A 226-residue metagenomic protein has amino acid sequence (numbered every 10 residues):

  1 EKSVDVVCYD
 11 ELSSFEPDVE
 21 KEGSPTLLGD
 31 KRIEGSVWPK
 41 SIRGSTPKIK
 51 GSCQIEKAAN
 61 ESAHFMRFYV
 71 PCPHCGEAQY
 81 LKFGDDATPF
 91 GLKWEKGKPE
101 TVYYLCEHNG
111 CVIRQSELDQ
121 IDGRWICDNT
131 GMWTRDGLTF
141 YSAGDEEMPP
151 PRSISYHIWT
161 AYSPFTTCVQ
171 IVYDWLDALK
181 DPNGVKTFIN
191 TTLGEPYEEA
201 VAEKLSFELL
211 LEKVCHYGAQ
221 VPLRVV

Functional and structural regions predicted by a protein language model:
E1-V226: Short, flexible loop motifs at catalytic/binding sites
